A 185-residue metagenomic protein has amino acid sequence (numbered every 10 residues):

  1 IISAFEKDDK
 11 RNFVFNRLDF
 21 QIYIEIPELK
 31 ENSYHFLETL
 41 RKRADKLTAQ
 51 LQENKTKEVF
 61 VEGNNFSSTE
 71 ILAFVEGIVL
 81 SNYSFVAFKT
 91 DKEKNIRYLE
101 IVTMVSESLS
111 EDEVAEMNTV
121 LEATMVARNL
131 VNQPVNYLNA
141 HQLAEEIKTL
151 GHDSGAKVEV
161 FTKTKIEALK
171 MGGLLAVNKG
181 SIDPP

Functional and structural regions predicted by a protein language model:
I1-P185: Short amphipathic alpha-helical segment within the helicase RecA-like ATPase core that mediates nucleic-acid
